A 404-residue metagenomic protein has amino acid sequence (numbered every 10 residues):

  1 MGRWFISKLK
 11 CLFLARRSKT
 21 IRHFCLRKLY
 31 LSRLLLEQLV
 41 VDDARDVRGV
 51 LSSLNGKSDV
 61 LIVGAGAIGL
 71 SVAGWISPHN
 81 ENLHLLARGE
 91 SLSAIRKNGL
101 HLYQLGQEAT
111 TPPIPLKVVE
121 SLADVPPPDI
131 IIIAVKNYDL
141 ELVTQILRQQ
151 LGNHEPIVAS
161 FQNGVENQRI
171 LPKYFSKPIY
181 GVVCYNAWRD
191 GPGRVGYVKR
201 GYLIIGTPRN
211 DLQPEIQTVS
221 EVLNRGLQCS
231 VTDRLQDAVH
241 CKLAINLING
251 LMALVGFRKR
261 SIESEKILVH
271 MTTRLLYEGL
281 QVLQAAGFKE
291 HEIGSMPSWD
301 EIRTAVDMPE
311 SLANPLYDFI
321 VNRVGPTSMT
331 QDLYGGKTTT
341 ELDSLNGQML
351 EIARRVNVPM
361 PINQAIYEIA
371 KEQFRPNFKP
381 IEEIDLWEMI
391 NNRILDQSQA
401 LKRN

Functional and structural regions predicted by a protein language model:
G2-V40, D300-V306: Membrane-proximal basic amphipathic "stem/tether" segments
L35, D46-E108: NAD(P)+-binding Rossmann beta1-loop-alpha1 motif at the extreme N-terminus of oxidoreductases
A87-G89, G106, E120-L122, Q162 (+4 more regions): Residues at the C-termini of beta-strands that transition into short coil/loop
S91-A94, N167-R169, Q213: Short, charged/polar "capping" segments at the starts of alpha-helices and the immediately preceding loops
A109-R194: Rossmann-like NAD(P)(H) cofactor-binding subdomain of soluble oxidoreductases
Q149-L151, K173-K177, G196-M296: Internal alpha-helical scaffold of NAD(P)-dependent oxidoreductase catalytic cores
T273, Y277-N404: NAD(P)-dependent Rossmann-like dehydrogenase/reductase catalytic/cofactor-binding core
